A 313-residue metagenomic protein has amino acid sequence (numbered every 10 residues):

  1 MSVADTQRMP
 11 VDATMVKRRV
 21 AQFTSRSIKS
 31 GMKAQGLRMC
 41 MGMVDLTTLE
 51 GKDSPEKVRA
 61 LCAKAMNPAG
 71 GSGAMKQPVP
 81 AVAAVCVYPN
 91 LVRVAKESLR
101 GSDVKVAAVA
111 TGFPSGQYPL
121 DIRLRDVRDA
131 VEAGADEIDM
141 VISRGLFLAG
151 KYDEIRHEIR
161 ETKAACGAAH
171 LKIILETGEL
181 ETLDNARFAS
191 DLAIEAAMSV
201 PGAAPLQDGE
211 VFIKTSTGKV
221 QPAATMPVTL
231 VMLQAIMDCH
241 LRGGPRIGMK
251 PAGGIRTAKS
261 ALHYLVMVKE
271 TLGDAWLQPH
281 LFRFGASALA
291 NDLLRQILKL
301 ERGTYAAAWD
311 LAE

Functional and structural regions predicted by a protein language model:
M1-G42: Charged, compositionally biased N-terminal leader segments and the immediate start of the first structured element
G31-M39, K52-P80, N90-M249, R256-F284 (+1 more regions): Alpha/beta enzyme core
L49: A short, histidine- and acid-enriched strand-loop-helix "catalytic/donor-clamping" loop that lines the nucleotide-sugar
A288-N291: Short, flexible loop segments at boundaries between secondary-structure elements
